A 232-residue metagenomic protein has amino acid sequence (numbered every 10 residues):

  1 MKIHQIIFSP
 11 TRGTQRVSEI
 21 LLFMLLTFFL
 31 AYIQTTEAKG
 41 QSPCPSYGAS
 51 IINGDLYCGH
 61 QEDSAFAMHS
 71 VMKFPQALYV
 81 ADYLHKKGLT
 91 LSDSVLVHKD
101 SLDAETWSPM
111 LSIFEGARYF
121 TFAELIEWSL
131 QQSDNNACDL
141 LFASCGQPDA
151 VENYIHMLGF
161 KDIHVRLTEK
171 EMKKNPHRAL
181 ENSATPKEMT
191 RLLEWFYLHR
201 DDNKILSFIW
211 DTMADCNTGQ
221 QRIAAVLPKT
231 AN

Functional and structural regions predicted by a protein language model:
M1-Q41: Bacterial Sec-dependent N-terminal signal peptides
K39-E62, D93, V97: A short, well-structured edge-of-sheet supersecondary motif
C44, D139-R200: Mid-domain, small-residue-enriched loop/turn segments at the edges of structured enzyme/sensor domains
C58-E62, T121-L125, Q132-C138, E169-H177: Flexible glycine/proline-enriched surface loops and loop-helix/loop-strand junctions
A67-V95: Active-site SXXK
L91-M110, C145-G146, T212-M213: Acidic helix-start/capping segments at beta-turn-to-alpha-helix junctions
L102-L140: Conserved catalytic neighborhood of penicillin-recognizing serine enzymes
Q220-N232: Short, Gly/Ser/Thr-enriched beta-strand-loop segments that form substrate-interacting elements of hydrolase/peptidase
